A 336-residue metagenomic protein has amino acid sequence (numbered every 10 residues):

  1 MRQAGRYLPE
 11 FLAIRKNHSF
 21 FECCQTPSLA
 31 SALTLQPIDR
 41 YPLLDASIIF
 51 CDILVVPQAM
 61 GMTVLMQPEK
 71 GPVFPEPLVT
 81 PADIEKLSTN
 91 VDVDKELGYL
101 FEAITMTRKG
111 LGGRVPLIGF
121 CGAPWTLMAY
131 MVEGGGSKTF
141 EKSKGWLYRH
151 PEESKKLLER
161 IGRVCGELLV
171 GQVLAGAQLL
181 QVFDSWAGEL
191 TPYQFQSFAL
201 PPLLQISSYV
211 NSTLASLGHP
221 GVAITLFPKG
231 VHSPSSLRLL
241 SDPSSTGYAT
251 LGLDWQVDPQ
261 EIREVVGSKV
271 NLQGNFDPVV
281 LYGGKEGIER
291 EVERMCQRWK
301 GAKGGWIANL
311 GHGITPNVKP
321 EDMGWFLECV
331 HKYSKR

Functional and structural regions predicted by a protein language model:
M1-A4, E96-R336: Active-site loop segments of alpha/beta catalytic cores
M1-M66, L200, L204-Q205, E289 (+2 more regions): N-terminal basic, low-complexity leaders that serve as flexible interaction/assembly modules and, when applicable, as
E10-L12, M62-P77, Y130-S143, G267: Short, flexible, mixed-charge acidic loops at enzyme active sites
L12-K16, Q25, E69, V79 (+5 more regions): Short capping/connector residues at structural and topological boundaries
K16-F20, P81-D92, L147-S154: Short glycine/proline- and acidic residue-enriched helix-loop micro-motifs that form flexible lids or anion-recognition
F20-Q25, E85-L97, P278-Y282: The substrate-binding groove and active-site-proximal loops of carbohydrate-active enzymes, especially glycoside
I53-V56, G71, P124-T126: A short acidic, glycine/proline-enriched capping/turn motif at secondary-structure boundaries, especially helix N-cap
E69-G110: A gly/proline- and charged-residue-enriched helix-loop-helix capping module
